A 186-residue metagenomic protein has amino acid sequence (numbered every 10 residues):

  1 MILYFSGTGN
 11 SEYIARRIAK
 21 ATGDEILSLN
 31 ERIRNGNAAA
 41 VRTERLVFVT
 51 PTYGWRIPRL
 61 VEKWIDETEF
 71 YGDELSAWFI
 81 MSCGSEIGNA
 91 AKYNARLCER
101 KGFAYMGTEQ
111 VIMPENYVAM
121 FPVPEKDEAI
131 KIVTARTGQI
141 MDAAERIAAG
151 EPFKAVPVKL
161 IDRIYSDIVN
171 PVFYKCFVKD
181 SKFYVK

Functional and structural regions predicted by a protein language model:
I2, S6-Y13, K20-R32, G36-T50 (+1 more regions): FMN-binding flavodoxin-like domain, especially the glycine-rich phosphate-binding loop
V178-D180: Glycine-rich NAD(P)-binding loop of Rossmann-like domains
K182-K186: Cysteine-centered iron-sulfur cluster-binding motifs in ferredoxin-type domains/subunits of redox enzymes
